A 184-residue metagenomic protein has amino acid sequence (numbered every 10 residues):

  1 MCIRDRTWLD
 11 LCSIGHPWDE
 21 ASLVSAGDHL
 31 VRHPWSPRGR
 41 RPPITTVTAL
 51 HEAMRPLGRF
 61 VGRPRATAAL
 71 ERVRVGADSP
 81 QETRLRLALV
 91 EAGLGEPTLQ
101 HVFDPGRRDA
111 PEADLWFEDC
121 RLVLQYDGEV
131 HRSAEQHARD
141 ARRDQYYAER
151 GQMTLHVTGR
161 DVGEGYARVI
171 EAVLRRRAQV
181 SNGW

Functional and structural regions predicted by a protein language model:
M1-I3: Conserved small/polar residues in nucleotide/adenosyl-binding loops
R6, P17-A21, F60, S79: Short, amphipathic alpha-helical segments
R6-I14, S25, H29: Short, hydrophobic/amphipathic alpha-helical patches that form generic packing surfaces within helical domains
I14-S22, H33-R38: Short helix-capping/linker segments at secondary-structure and domain boundaries
P34-W184: Surface segments flanking catalytic/ligand-binding clefts of nucleic-acid enzymes
